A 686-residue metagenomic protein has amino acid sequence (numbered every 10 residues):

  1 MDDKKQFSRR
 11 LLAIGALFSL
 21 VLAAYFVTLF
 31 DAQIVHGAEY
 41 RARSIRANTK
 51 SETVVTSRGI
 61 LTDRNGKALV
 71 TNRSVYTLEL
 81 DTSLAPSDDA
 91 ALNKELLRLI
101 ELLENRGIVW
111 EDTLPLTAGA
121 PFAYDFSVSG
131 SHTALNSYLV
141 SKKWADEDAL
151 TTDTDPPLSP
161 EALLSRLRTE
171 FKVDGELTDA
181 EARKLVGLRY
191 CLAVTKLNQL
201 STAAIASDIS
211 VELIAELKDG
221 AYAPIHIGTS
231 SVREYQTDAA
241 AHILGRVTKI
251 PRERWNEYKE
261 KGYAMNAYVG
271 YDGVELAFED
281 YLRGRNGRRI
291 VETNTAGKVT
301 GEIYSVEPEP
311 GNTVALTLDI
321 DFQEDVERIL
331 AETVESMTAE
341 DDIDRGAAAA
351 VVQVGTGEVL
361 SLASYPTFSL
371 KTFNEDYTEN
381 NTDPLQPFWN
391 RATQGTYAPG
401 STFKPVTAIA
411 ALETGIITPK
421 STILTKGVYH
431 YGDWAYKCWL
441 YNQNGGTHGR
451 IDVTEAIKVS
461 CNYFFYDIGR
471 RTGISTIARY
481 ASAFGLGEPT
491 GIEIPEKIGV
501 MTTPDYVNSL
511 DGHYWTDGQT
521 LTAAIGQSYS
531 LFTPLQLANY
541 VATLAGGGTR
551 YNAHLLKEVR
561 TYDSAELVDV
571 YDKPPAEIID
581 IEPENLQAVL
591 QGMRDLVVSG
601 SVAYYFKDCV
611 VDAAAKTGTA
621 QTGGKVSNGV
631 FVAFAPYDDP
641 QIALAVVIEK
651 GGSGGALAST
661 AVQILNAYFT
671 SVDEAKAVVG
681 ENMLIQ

Functional and structural regions predicted by a protein language model:
M1-D280, N286-E307, E340, A347-A348: Membrane-proximal periplasmic segments of bacterial cell-envelope enzymes, especially penicillin-binding proteins
V70, Y76, T293-S305, L318 (+4 more regions): Beta-lactam-recognizing serine transpeptidase/beta-lactamase-like catalytic domain environment
S83-L84, I648-G652: A generic structural motif
A90-E101, V211, A215, D219 (+18 more regions): Solvent-exposed, polar/charged alpha-helical surfaces in well-ordered, non-transmembrane soluble domains, broadly
V299-A347: Conserved, well-ordered alpha-helix/loop/beta-strand core segments that scaffold catalytic motifs
E332-A339, Y365, D595, T670: Conserved helix-loop functional segments at active or binding sites
T670-V679: Flexible helix-coil linker/hinge segments at domain or subdomain boundaries
